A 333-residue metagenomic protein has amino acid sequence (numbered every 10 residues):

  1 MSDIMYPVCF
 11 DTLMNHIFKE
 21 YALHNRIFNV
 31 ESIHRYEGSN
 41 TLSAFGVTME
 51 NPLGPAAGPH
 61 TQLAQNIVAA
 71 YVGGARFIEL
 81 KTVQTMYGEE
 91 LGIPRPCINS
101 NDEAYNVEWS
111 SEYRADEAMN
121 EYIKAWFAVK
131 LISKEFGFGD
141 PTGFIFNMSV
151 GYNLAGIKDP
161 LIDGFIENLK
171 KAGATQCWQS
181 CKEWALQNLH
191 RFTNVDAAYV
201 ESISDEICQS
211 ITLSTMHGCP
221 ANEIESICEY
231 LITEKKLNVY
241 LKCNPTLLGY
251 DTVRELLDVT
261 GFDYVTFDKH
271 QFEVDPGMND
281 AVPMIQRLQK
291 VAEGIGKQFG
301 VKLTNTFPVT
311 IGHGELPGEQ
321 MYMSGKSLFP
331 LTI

Functional and structural regions predicted by a protein language model:
M1-E234: N-terminal capping/small domains of soluble enzymes
A22-Y36, G249-I333: Glycine/Thr-rich beta-alpha phosphate-binding loop at enzyme active sites
P55, L241, V301: Conserved, mostly hydrophobic/aromatic
P59-T61, Q84, C243-G249, N305-V309: Active-site-proximal loop/turn and secondary-structure-junction residues that shape catalytic pockets, frequently
N168, I203, S226-L237, D280-F299: A structural motif corresponding to the C-terminal end of an alpha-helix and its immediate exit/capping segment
C219-K236, Y240-V253, D268-N279: Extended, H/D-rich, highly charged conserved domains that either
